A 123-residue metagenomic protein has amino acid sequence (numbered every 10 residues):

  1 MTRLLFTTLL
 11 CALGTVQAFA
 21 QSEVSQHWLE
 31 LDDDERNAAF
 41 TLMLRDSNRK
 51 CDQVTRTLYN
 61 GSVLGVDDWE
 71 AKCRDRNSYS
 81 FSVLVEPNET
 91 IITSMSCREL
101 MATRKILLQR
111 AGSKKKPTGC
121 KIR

Functional and structural regions predicted by a protein language model:
M1: Basic/polar, cationic surfaces and motifs that engage anionic cell-wall and phosphate/carboxylate ligands
L4-G14: Sec-dependent N-terminal signal peptides
T15-A20: Sec/Tat signal peptide C-region and signal peptidase I cleavage site
Q21-R123: Cysteine-centric segments in proteins
